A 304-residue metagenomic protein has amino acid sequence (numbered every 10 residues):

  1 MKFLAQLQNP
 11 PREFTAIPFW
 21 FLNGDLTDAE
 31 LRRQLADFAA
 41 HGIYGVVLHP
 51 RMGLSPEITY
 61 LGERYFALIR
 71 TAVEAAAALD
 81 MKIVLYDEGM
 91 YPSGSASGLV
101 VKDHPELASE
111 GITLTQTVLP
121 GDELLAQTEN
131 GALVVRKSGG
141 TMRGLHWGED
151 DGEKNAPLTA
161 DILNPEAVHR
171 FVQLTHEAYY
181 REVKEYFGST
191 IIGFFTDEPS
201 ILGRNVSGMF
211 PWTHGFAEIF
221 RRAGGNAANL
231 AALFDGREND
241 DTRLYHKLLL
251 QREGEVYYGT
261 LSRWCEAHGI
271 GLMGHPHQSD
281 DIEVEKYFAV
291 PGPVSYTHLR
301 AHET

Functional and structural regions predicted by a protein language model:
M1-E13: N-terminal carbohydrate-binding accessory modules
W20, A76, F194, C265: Conserved, mostly hydrophobic/aromatic
R33-H49: Catalytic domains of carbohydrate-active enzymes, especially glycoside hydrolases
H49-H169, Q173, K184: Acidic/aromatic-lined carbohydrate-recognition and catalytic surfaces of CAZymes acting on diverse glycans
L61, S93-T117, S200-A231, E285-P293: Aromatic- and acidic-residue-enriched segments that line the glycan-binding/catalytic groove of carbohydrate-active
V84-G89, F195-D197, Y257-D280: Aromatic-lined carbohydrate-recognition surfaces of secreted/lumenal glycan-active proteins
R237-H268: Active-site neighborhood of glycoside hydrolase catalytic domains
T297-T304: Conserved small/polar residues in nucleotide/adenosyl-binding loops
